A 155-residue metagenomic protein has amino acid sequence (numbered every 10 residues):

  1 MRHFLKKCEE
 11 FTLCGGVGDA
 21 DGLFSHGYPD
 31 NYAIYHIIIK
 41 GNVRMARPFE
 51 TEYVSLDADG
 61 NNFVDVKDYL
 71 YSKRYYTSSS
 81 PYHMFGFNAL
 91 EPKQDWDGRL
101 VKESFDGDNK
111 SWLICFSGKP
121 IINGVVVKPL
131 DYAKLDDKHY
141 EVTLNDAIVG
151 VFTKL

Functional and structural regions predicted by a protein language model:
R2-L5, E10-D30, Y35-R47, E52 (+3 more regions): Conserved short histidine dyad/triad with adjacent acidic residue
G16, E50, K67, S79-A89 (+1 more regions): A short hydrophobic beta-strand segment most commonly corresponding to one strand of the jelly-roll/cupin
N42, N109, D131, D146-I148: Surface-exposed loop/turn positions
R47-S55, D59-G60, I121-L144: Short acidic-glycine-tyrosine-enriched beta hairpin
P48-P81: Cellulosome-associated attachment modules in secreted, modular CAZymes
N109-G118: Alpha-helical membrane segments in multi-pass integral membrane proteins
